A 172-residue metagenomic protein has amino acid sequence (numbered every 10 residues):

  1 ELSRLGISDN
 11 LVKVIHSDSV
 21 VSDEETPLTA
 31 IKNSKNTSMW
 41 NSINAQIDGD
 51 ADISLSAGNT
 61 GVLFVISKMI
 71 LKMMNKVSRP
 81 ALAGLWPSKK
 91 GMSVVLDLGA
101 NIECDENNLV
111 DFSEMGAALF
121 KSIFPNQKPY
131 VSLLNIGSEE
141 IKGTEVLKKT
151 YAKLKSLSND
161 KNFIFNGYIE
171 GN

Functional and structural regions predicted by a protein language model:
E1-S3: N-terminal phosphate-binding or glycine-rich loops at protein starts, especially the Walker A/P-loop of NTPases
I7-A51: Phosphate/nucleotide-donor binding subsite
D9-N10, D48-D52, N59-T60, R79-P80 (+3 more regions): Short coil/turn connectors at secondary-structure junctions
I15, S56-G58, L85-W86, V95-G99 (+1 more regions): Short beta-strand segments
S19-V20, N59-G61, M69, S138-E139: Short glycine-rich anion-binding loops that position phosphate/pyrophosphate groups of nucleotides and phosphorylated
N36-G49, I53-S67, S78-L82, D105-E106 (+1 more regions): Short glycine/serine/threonine-rich phosphate/pyrophosphate-binding segments that cradle anionic phosphate groups
F64-G99, S156-I169: Short, acidic/small-residue loops that bind anionic groups at enzyme active sites
I102-Y168: Glycine-rich phosphate/diphosphate-binding loop of Rossmann-like nucleotide-binding domains
